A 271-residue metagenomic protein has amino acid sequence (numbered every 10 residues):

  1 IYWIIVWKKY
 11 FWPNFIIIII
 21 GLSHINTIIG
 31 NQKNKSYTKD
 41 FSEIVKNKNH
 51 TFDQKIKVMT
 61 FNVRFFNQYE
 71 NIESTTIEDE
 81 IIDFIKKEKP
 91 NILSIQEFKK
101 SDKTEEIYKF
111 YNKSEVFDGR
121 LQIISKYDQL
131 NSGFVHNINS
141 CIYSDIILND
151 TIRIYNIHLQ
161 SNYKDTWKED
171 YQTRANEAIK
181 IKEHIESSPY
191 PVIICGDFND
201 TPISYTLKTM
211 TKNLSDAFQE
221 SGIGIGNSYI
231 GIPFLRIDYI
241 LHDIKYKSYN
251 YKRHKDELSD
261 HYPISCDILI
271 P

Functional and structural regions predicted by a protein language model:
I1-K8, N14, H24-N26, E186-P189 (+1 more regions): Metal-dependent phosphoester-hydrolase catalytic domains
N14, I19-H50, E70, D79-D83 (+2 more regions): Structured beta-strand-rich core segments of catalytic domains in phosphoester-bond hydrolases
H50-T51, I85, T209, I232: Structural motif
Q54-K57, D118-R120, S140-I142, I237 (+1 more regions): Envelope-exposed proteins and targeting segments
K57-V63, I77-K103, I154-I157, E177-M210 (+2 more regions): Active-site beta-strand/loop signature of hydrolases that rely on acidic residues for catalysis
T60-T76, Q160-Q172: Acidic/histidine-rich helix-loop elements that form or flank divalent-metal/phosphate-binding sites at the catalytic
E106, S114-D118, D128-D216, E220 (+1 more regions): Soluble, non-transmembrane domains of integral membrane proteins
